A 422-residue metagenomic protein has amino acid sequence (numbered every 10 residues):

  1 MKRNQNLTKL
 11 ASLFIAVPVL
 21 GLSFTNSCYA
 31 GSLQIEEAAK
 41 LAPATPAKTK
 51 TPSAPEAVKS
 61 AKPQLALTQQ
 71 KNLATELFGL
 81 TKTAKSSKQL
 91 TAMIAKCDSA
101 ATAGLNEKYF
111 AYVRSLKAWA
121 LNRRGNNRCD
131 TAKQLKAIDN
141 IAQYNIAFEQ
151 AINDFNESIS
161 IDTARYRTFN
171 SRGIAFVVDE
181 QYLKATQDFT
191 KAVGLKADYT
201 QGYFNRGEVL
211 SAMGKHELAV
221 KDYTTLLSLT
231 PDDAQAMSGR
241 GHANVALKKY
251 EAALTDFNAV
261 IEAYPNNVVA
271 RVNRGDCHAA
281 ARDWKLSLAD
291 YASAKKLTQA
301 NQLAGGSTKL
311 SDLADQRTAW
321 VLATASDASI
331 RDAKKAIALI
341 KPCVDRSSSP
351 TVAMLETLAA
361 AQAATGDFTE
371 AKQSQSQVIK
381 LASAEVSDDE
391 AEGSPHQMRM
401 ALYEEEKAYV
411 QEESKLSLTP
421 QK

Functional and structural regions predicted by a protein language model:
L33-A38, P55-L65, L303-R317, V321-K334 (+5 more regions): Terminal, low-structured helical/coil segments at or just beyond the last alpha-helical repeat
A100, E157-S158, K191-A192, T225-L226 (+4 more regions): Canonical positions in the second alpha-helix
A103-N106, I161, L195, L229 (+4 more regions): Structural marker of alpha-solenoid helical repeat scaffolds
E107-F110, K117, R165, Y199 (+6 more regions): Residue-level recognition of tetratricopeptide repeat
S115, W119-C129, N156, R167-V178 (+6 more regions): Conserved alpha-helical positions within TPR/SEL1-like repeat arrays
